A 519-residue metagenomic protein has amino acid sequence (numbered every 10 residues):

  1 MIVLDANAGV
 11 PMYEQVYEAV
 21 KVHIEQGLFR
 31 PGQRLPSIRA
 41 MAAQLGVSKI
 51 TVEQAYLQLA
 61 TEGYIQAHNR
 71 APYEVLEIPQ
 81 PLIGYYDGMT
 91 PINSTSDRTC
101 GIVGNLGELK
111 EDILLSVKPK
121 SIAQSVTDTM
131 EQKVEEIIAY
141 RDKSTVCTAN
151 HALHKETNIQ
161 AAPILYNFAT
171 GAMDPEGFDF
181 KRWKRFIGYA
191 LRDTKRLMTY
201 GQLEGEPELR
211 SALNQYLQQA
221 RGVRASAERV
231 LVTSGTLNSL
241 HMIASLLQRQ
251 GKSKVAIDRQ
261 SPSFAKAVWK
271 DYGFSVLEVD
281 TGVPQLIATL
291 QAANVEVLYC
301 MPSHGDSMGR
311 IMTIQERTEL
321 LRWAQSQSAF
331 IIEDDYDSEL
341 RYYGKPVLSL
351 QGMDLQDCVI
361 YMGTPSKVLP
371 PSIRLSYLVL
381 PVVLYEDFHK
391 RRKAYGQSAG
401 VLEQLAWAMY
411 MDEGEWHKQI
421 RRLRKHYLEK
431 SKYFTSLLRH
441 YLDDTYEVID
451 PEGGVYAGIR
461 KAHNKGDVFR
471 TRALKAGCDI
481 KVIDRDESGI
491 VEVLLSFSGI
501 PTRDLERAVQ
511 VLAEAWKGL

Functional and structural regions predicted by a protein language model:
M1-G188, H389, K393-G400, A408-M411 (+9 more regions): N-terminal basic, amphipathic alpha-helical segments
L45, Y272, S326-Q327, D357 (+2 more regions): Helix C-cap/helix->beta junction micro-motif
H154, Q260-F264, D484-D486: Short, polar loop motifs at secondary-structure junctions
I187-Q327, I332, E339-L340, K345-M353 (+1 more regions): Conserved core of the PLP fold type I
R259-V268, V295, L320, I331 (+7 more regions): A generic "structured core" feature
D354-D387: Active-site PLP attachment segment
Y377, L405-E413: Helix-loop "lid/cap" segments that line or gate small-molecule binding pockets
